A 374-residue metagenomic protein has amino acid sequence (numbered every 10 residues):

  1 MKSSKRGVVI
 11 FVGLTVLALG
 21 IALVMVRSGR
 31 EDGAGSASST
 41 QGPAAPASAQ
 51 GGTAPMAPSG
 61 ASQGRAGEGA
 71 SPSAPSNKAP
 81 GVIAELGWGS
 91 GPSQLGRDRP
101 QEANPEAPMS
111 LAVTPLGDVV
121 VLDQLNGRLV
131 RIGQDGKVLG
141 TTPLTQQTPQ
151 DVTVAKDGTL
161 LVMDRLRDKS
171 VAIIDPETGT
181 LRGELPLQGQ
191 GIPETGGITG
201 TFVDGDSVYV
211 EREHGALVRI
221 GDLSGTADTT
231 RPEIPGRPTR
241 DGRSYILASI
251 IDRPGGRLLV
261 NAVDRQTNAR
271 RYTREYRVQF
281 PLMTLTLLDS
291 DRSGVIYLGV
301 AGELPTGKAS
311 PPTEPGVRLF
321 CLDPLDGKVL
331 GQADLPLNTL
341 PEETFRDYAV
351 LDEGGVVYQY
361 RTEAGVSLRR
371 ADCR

Functional and structural regions predicted by a protein language model:
M1-K5: Short, Lys/Arg-rich N-terminal segment immediately upstream of the first membrane anchor
G7-R374: Eukaryotic scaffold repeat domains enriched in small/polar residues
